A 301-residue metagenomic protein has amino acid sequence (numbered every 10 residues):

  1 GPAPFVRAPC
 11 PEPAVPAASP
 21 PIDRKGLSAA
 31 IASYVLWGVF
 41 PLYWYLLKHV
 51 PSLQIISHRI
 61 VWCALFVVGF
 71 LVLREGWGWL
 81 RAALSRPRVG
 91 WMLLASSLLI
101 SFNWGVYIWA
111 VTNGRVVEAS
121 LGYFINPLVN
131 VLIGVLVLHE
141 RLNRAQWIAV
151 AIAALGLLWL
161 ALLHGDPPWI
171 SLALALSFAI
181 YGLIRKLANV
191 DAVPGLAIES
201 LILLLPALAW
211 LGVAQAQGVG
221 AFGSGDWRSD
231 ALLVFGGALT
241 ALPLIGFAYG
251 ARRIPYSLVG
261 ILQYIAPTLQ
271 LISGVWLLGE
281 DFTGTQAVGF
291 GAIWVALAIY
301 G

Functional and structural regions predicted by a protein language model:
A3-A32, L65-L93, R144, L196 (+2 more regions): Membrane-interface interhelical linkers
P9-Q54, L155-L187, A209, S273: Glycine-/small-residue-enriched transmembrane alpha-helix faces in small-molecule transporters and effluxers
P16, Y264-G301: C-terminal-most transmembrane helix of multi-pass membrane proteins
V35-V39, Y43, L94-V111, A173-I184 (+3 more regions): Hydrophobic alpha-helical transmembrane segments of multi-pass membrane transport proteins, especially secondary
L36-C63, V117-E118, I180-L205, G220: Juxtamembrane helix-loop-helix junctions in multi-pass membrane proteins
H49-Q54, G105-G122, I245-L262, D281: Structural motif at transmembrane-helix junctions in multi-pass transporters
V67, A145-A161, L172-L176, T285-G301: Hydrophobic transmembrane alpha-helices of multi-pass small-molecule transport proteins
L121-I125, A192-I202, A241-W276: Helix-helix packing/entry segments at the starts of transmembrane helices
